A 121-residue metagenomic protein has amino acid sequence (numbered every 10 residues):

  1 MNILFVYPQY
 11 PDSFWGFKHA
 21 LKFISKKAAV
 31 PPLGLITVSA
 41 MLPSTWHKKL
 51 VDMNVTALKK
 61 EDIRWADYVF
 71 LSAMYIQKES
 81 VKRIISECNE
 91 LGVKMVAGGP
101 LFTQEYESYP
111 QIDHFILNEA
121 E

Functional and structural regions predicted by a protein language model:
M1-N2, D67: A generic secondary-structure signal marking the coil-to-beta-strand transition
N2-A28: Short glycine-rich His-centered loop
P31: N-terminal glycine-rich dinucleotide-binding loop that anchors FAD/FMN and/or NAD(P) in oxidoreductases
G34, V38-E121: Glycine-rich beta-alpha loop elements in corrinoid/cobalamin-binding modules across cobalamin-dependent enzymes
